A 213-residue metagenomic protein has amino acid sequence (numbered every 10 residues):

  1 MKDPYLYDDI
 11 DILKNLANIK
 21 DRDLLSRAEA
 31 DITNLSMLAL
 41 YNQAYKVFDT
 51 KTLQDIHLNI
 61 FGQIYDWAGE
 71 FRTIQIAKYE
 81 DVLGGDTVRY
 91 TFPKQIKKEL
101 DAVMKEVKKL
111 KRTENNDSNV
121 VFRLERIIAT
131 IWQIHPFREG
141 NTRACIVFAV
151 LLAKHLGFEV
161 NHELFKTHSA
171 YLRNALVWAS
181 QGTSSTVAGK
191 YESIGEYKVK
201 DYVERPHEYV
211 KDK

Functional and structural regions predicted by a protein language model:
M1-K213: FIC/Doc superfamily catalytic core
